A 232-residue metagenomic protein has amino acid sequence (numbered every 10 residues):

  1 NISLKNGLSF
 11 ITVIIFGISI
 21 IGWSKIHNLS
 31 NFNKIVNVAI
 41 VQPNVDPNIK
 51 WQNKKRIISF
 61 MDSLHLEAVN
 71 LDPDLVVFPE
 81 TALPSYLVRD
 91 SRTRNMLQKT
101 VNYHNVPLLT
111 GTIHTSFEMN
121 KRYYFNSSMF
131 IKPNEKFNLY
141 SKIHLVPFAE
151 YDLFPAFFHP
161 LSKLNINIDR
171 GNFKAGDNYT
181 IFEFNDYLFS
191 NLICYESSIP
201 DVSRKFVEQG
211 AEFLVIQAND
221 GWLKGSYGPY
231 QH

Functional and structural regions predicted by a protein language model:
N1-H232: Enzyme catalytic cores with a strong preference for nitrogen-chemistry domains
